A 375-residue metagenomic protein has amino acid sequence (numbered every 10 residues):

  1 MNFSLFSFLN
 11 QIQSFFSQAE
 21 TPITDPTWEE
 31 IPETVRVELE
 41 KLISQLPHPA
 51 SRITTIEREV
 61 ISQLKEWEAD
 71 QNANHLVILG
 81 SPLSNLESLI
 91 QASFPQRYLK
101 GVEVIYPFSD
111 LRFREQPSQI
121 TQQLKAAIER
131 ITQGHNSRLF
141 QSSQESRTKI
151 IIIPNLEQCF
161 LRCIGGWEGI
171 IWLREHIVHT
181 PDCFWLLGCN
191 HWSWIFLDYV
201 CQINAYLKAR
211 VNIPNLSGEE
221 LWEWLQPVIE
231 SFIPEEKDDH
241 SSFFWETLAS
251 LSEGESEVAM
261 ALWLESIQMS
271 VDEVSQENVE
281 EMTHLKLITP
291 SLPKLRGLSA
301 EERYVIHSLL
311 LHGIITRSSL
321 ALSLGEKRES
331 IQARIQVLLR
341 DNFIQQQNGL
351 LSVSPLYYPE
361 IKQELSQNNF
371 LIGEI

Functional and structural regions predicted by a protein language model:
M1-A73, S366, L371-I375: A short, basic N-terminal segment
N2, S7, E265-S330: Winged-helix-like regulatory helical subdomains adjacent to P-loop NTPase cores
W67-A92: Walker A/P-loop nucleotide-binding motif
H75-V77, Q96-F113: Conserved catalytic segments around the Walker B and adjacent sensor/switch elements of P-loop NTPase domains
G80, I150-C201, L207-I213, G218: Sensor-1/coupling segment of RecA-like P-loop NTPase cores
D110-E115, I120-G169, C189: Conserved P-loop NTPase "ATPase switch" module shared by AAA+ and STAND
A209-S241, S250-L251, L262: Conserved small helical "lid"/interfacial subdomain of P-loop NTPases
G325-D341, Q346, L356: Short amphipathic alpha-helical interaction segments
